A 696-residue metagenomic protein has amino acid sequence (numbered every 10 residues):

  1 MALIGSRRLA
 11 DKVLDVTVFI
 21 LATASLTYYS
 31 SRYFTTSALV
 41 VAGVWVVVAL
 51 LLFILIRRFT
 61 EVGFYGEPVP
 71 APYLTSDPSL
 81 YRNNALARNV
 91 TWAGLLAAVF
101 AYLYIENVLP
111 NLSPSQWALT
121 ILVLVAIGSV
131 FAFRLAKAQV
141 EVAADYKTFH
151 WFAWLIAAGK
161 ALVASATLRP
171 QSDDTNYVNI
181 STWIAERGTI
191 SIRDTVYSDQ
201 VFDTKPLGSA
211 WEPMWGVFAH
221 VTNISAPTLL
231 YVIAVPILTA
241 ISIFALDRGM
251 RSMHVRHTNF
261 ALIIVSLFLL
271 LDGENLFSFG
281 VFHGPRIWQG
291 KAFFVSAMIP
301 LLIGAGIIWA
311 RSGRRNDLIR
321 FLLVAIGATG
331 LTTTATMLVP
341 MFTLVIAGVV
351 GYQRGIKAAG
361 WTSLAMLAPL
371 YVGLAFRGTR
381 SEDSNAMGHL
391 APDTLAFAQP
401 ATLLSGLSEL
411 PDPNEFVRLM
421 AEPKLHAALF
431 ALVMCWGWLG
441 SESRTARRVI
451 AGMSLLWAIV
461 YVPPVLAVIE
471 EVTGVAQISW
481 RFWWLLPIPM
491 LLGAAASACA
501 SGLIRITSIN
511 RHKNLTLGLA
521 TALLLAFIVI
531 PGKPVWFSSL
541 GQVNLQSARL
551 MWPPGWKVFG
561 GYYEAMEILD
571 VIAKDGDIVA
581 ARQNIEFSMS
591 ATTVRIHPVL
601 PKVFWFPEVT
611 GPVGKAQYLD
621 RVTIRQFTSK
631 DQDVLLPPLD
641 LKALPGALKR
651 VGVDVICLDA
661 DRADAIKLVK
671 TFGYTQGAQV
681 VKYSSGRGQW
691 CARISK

Functional and structural regions predicted by a protein language model:
M1-A144, L374-N385, L390-F397, V460 (+3 more regions): Membrane-embedded, hydrophobic transmembrane alpha-helices
M1-L3, F131-R134, M250, A347-G351 (+2 more regions): Hydrophobic, aromatic-rich transmembrane alpha-helices and their immediate juxtamembrane boundary segments
L26-R32, D317-T334, L344: Membrane-interface alpha helices of multi-pass inner-membrane proteins
P114-I121, P236, P285, K291-M298 (+1 more regions): Hydrophobic/aromatic-rich transmembrane helices and adjacent perimembrane loops
A138-Y146, S252-F260, G313-R314, G355-W361 (+2 more regions): Membrane-interface helix-loop-helix junctions at transmembrane boundaries of multi-pass membrane enzymes, predominantly
Y146-K147, I156-F293, A297, S539-V558: Active-site lumenal/periplasmic loops and adjacent helix-entry segments of GT-C-fold, multi-pass membrane
K160, L331, A335-M337, T516-K557: Transmembrane alpha-helical segments
F559-F627, P645, K649-I666: Short periplasmic/luminal acceptor-recognition loop of GT-C membrane glycosyltransferases, typified by
